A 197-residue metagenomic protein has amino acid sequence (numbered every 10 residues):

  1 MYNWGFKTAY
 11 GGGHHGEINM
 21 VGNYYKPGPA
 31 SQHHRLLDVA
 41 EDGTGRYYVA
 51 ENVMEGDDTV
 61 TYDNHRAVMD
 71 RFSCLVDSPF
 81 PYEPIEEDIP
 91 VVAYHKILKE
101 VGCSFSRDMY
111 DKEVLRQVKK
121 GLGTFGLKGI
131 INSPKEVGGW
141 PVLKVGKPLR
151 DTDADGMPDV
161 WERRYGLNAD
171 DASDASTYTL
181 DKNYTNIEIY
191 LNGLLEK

Functional and structural regions predicted by a protein language model:
M1-A93: Glycine- and acidic/polar-rich repeat regions and solenoidal domains
Y2, S31, A93, E136 (+2 more regions): Generic signal for short, ordered secondary-structure residues within or immediately flanking folded domains
A40, A50, M109, I130 (+2 more regions): Intrinsically disordered, low-complexity peptide-like regions
E51, K96, K112-R116, K120 (+3 more regions): Charged/polar, solvent-exposed surface patches and flexible loops
Y62-P148: Extracellular/surface-exposed low-complexity segments
K144-L149, V160-K197: Proline-centered structural pivot motif
